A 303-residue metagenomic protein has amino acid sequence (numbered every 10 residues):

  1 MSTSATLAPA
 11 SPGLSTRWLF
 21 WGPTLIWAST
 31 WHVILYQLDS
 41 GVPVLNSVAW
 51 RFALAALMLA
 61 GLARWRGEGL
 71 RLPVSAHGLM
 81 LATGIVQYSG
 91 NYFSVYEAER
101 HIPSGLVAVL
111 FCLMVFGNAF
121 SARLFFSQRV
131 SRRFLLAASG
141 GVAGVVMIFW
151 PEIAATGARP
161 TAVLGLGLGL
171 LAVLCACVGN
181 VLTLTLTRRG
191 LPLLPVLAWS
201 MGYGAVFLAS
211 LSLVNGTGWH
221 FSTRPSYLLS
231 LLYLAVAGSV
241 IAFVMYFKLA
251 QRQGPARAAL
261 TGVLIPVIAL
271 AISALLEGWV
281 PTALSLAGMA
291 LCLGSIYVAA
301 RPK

Functional and structural regions predicted by a protein language model:
S2-A49, A158-T185, G204-F207: Glycine-/small-residue-enriched transmembrane alpha-helix faces in small-molecule transporters and effluxers
P12-T16, G41-L45, A49, L72-G78 (+3 more regions): Juxtamembrane helix-entry segments on the extracytoplasmic side of multipass membrane proteins
I26, T30-W31, A60-F111, A119 (+2 more regions): Specific transmembrane alpha-helical segments of multi-pass solute transporters/efflux pumps, especially DMT/EamA
Q37, S47, R51, A98 (+7 more regions): Hydrophobic/aromatic residues within transmembrane alpha-helices of multi-pass small-molecule transporters
S40-G90, G117, L174-L182, L197-G216 (+1 more regions): Transmembrane alpha-helices of multi-pass small-molecule transport proteins
W50, Y88, L106-L113, L182-A205 (+1 more regions): Helix-helix packing/entry segments at the starts of transmembrane helices
L59, L113, V130-E152, V263 (+2 more regions): Hydrophobic transmembrane alpha-helices of multi-pass small-molecule transport proteins
L59, N118-F120, L124, A138 (+3 more regions): Transmembrane alpha-helical segments that form core, pore/gating elements of small-molecule transporters/exporters
